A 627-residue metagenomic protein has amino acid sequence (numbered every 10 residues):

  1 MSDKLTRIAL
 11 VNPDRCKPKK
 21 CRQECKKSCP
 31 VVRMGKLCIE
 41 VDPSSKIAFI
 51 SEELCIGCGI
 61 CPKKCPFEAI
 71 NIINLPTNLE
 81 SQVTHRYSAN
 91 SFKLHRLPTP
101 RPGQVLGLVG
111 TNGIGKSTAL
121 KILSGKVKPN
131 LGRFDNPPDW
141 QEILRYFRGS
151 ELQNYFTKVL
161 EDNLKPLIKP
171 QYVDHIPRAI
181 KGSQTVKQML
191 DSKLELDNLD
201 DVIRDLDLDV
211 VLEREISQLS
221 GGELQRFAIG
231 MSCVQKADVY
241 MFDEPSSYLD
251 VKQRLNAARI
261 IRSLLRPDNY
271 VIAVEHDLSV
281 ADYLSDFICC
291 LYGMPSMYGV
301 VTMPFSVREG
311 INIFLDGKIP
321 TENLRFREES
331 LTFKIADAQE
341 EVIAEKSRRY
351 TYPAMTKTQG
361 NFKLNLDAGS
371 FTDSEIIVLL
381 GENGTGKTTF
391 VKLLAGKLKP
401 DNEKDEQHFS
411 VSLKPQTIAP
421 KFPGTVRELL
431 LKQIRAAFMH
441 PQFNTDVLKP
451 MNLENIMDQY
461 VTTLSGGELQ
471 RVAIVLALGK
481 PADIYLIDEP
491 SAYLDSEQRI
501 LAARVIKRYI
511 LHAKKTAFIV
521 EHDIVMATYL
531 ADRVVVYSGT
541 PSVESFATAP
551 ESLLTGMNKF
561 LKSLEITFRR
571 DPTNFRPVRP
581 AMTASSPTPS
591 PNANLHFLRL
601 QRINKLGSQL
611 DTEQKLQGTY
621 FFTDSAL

Functional and structural regions predicted by a protein language model:
R22-S44, F49, I60-T77: Iron-sulfur cluster-binding cysteine motifs and their immediate structural context in ferredoxin-like electron-transfer
T84-A89, H95, F134-G221, P353-A354 (+5 more regions): ABC-family P-loop ATPase nucleotide-binding domains
V109-T111, L380-E382: The feature captures the beta-strand-to-loop junction immediately N-terminal to the Walker
E215, E244-P245, K252, I487-P490 (+1 more regions): Walker B catalytic motif
I229, A257, I474, A502: Hydrophobic anchor residue at the start of the ABC signature
V274-H276, V520-H522: H-loop/switch region of ABC-family ATPase nucleotide-binding domains
C290-E329, V536-R576: Conserved beta-strand-loop-alpha-helix hinge in the C-terminal portion of ABC ATPase nucleotide-binding domains
